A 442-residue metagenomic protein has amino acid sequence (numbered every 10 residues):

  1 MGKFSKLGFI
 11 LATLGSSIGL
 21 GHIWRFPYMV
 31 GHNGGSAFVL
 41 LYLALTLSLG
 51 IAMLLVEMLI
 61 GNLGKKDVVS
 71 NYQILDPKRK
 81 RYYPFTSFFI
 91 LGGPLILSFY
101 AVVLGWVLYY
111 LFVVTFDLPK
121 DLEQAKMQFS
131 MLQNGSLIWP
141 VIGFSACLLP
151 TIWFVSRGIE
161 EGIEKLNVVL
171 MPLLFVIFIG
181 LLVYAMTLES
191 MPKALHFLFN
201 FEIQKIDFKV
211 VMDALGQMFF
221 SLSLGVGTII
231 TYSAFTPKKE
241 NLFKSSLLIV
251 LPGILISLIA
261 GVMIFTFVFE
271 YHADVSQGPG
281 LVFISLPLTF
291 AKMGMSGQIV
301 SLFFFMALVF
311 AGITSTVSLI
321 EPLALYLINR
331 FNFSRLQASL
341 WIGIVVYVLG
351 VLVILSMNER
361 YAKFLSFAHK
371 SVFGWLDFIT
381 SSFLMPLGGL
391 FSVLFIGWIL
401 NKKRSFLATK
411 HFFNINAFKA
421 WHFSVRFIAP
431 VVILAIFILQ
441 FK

Functional and structural regions predicted by a protein language model:
M1-W24, M53-M58, N62-S87, P237-N241 (+1 more regions): Membrane-interface "cap" regions at the ends of multi-pass membrane proteins
G2, G8-I10, S16, V141-I142 (+5 more regions): Loop-to-transmembrane helix boundary motifs in multi-pass membrane proteins
G2-K3, E164, V168-I313, Q337-A338: Membrane-embedded translocation segments of transport machinery
G2-T13, F38-L41, K80-P94, V141-S145 (+6 more regions): Select transmembrane alpha-helical segments in multipass membrane proteins
S5-L45, I230-S233, F243-L247, L251-I254: Transmembrane helix-boundary motif of multi-pass solute transporters/channels
M29-N33, L63, V68-F88, A101-E160 (+6 more regions): Inter-helical loop and helix-membrane interface segments of multi-pass membrane transporters/permeases
Y100-L122, F175-L198, T266-F269, L352-N358 (+3 more regions): Hydrophobic alpha-helical segments and their helix-loop junctions in multi-pass secondary transporters
L365-G397, N416-K442: A generic transmembrane alpha-helix motif of multi-pass inner-membrane proteins
